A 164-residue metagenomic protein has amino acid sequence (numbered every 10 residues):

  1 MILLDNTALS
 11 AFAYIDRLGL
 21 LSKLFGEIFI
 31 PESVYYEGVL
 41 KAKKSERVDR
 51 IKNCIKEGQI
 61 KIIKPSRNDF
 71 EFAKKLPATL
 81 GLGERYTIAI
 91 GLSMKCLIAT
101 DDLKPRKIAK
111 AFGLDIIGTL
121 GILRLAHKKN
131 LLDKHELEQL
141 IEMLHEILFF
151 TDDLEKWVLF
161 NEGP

Functional and structural regions predicted by a protein language model:
M1-C96, L103, L114, L140-I141 (+2 more regions): Active-site-proximal, substrate-binding regions of enzyme catalytic domains and RNA-binding/basic surfaces
D16, G83, G118-G121, N130: Glycine-centered flexibility sites
I63, A99, I117, K134-H135: A local structural micro-motif
L92, K110, H127-K128: Short polybasic/polar patches that bind polyanions
D101-L103, K107: Long, charge-patterned amphipathic alpha-helical coiled-coil/hairpin "stalk" segments used as oligomerization
A111-I117: A short alpha->loop->secondary-structure connector
L120-P164: Hydrophobic alpha-helical interaction segments
